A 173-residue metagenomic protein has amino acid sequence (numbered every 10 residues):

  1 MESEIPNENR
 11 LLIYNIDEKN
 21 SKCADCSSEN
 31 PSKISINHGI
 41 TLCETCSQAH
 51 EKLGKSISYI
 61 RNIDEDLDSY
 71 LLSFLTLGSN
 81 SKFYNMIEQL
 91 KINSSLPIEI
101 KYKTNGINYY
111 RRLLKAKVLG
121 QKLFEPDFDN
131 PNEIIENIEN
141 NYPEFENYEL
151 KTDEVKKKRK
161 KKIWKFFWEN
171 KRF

Functional and structural regions predicted by a protein language model:
M1-N30, K55-F173: Intrinsically disordered, low-complexity regulatory regions in eukaryotic proteins
K22, I34, G39-L42: The −1 position to Zn-ligating cysteines in a subset of zinc-ribbon hairpins
C26-S28, H38, C46: Short Cys/His-rich metal-coordination motifs, predominantly Zn2+-binding knuckles/fingers
N30-P31, H50: Cys/His-rich microdomains that often coordinate metals
G39-T45, D64-S69: Short, mixed-charge, low-aromatic patches
T41-I57: Cys/His-coordinated zinc-finger cores
